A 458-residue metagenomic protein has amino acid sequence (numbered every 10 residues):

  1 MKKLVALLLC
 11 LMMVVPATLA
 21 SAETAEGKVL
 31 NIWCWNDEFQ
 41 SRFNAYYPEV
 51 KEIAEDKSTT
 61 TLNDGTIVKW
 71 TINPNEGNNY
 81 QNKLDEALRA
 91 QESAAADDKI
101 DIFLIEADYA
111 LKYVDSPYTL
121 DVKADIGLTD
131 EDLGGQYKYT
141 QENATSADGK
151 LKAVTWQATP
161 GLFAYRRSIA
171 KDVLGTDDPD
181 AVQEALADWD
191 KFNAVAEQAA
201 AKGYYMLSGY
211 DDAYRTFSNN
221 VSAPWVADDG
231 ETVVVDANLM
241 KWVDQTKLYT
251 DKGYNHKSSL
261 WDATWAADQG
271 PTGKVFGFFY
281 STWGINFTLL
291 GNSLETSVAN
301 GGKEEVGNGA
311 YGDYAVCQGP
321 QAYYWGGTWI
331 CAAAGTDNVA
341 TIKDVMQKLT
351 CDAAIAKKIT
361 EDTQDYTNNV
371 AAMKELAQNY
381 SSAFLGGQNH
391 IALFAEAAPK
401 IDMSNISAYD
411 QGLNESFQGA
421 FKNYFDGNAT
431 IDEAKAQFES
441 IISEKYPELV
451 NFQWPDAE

Functional and structural regions predicted by a protein language model:
K2-C10: Sec-dependent signal peptide recognition, specifically the positively charged N-region followed immediately by
A6-L7, A17-L111, D130, K357-T360 (+1 more regions): Conserved N-terminal structural module of periplasmic/extracytoplasmic solute-binding proteins
K28, R89, D251-K252, T296-N368 (+2 more regions): Extracytoplasmic/periplasmic substrate-recognition and gating elements
N78, E92, F103-L162, D190-N193 (+2 more regions): Hinge/lid segment of periplasmic solute-binding proteins
Q81-K99, F103, L111, S116 (+5 more regions): Short helices/loops that flank or line small-molecule/ion binding pockets
T145-F163, D188-V234, N238-K241, V275: Extracytoplasmic/periplasmic solute-binding protein
K191-A199, D229-A263, K303-A315: Glycine-centered hinge/linker elements that transmit conformational signals in sensory and ligand-binding systems
G309-G312, T360-N423, N451-E458: Long, aromatic- and glycine/proline-rich binding clefts that accommodate carbohydrate-like moieties
